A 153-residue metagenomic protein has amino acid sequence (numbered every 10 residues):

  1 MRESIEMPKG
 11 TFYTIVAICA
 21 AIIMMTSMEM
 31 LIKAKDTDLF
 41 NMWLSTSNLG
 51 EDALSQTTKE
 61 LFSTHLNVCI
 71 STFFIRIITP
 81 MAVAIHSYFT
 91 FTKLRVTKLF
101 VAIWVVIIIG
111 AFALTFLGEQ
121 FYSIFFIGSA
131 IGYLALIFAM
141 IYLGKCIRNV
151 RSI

Functional and structural regions predicted by a protein language model:
M1-D38: Cytosolic juxtamembrane helix and N-cap/initiation of the first transmembrane helix
E6, A34-T37, I85-L99, A135-I153: Cytosolic juxtamembrane helix at the C-terminal end of the final transmembrane segment
I22-S27, V105-F116: Aromatic-anchored segments of alpha-helical transmembrane domains
L39-L44, T57-A82: A loop-to-helix transmembrane entry motif
W43-G50, R151-I153: Short, highly charged, low-complexity non-transmembrane loops/tails of multi-pass membrane proteins
T64-S71, R95, L117-G128: Membrane-helix interface and helix-disruption motif detector
C69-I108: Loop-to-transmembrane helix junctions at the membrane interface
G110-I153: Alpha-helical transmembrane segments of multi-pass integral membrane proteins, characterized by long hydrophobic
